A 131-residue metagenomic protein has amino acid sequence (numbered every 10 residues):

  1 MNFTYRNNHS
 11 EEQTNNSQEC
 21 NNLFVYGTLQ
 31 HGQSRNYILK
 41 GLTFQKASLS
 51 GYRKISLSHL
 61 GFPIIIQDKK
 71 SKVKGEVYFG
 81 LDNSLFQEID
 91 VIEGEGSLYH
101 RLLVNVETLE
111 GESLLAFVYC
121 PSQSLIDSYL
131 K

Functional and structural regions predicted by a protein language model:
N2-K131: Glycine-aromatic micro-motifs
